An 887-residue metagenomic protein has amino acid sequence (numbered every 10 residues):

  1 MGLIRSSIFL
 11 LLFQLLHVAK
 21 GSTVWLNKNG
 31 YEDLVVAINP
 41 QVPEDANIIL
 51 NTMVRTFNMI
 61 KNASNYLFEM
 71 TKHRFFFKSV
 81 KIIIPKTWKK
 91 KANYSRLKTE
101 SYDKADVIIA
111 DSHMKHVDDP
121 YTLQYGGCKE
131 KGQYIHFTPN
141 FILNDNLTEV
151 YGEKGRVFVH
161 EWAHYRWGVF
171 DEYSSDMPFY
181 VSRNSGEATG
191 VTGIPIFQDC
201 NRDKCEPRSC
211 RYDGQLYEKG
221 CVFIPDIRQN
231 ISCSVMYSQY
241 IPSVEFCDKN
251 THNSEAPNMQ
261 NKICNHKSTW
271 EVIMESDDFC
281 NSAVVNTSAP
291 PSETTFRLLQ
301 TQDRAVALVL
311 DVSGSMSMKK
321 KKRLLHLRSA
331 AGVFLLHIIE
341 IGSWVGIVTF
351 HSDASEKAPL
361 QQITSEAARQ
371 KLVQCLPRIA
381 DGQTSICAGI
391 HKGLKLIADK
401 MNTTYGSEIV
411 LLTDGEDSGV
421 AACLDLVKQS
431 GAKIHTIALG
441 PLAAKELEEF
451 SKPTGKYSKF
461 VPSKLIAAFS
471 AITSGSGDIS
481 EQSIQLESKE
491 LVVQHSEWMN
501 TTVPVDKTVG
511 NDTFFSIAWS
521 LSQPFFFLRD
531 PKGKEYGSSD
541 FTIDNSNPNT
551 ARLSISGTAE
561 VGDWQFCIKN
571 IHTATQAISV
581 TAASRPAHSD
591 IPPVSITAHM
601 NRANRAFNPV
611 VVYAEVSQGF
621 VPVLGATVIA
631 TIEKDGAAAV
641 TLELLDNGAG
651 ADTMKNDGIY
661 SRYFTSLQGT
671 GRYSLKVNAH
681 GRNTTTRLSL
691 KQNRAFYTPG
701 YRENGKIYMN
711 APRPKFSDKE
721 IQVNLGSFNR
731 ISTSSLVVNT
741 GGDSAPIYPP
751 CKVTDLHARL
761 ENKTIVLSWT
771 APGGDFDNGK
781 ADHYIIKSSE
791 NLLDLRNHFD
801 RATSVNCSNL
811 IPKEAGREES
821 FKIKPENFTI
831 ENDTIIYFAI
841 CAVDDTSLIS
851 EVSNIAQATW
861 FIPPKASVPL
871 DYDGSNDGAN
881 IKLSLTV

Functional and structural regions predicted by a protein language model:
S22-K131, L327-V333, H337: Zn2+-dependent metallopeptidase catalytic core
V150-C247: The catalytic-center signature of Zn2+-dependent metalloproteases
P178, D303-W344, V348-F460, L465-D478: Exposed acidic/Ser/Thr-rich ligand/metal-binding surfaces
E255-L308, G314-R323: Acidic, polar low-complexity linker/tail segments
K763-G779, L885: Conserved aromatic anchor
A781-N832: Recognizes extended acidic, P/S/T-rich segments that occur within or adjacent to Ig-like beta-sandwich modules
I823-S850: Beta-strand-rich modules
V843-P869: Extracellular fibronectin type III
